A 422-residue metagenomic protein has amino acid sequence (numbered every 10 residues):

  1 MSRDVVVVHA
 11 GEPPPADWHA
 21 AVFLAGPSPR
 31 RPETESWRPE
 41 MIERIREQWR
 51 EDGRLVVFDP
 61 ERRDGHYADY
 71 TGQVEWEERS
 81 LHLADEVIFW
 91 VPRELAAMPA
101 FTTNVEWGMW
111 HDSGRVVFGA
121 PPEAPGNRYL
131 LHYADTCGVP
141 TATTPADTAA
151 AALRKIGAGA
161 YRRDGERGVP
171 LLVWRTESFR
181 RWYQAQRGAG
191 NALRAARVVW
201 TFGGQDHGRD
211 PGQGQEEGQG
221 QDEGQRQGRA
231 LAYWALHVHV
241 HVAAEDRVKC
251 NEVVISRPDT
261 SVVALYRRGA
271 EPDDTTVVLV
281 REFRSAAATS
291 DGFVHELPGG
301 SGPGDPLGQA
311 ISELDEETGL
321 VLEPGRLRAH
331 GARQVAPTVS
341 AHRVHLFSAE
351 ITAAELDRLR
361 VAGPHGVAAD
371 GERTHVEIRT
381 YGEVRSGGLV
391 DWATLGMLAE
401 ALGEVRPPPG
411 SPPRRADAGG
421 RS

Functional and structural regions predicted by a protein language model:
M1-G165: Conserved catalytic or regulatory cores that recognize and/or transform ribose-phosphate-containing ligands
S2, R50-D52, H111, T136 (+4 more regions): Short, well-ordered coil/turn elements that cap or connect secondary structure elements
L24, W110, A310-T318: Hydrophobic alpha-helical segments that mediate membrane insertion or helix-helix packing
P39, E43, E78, H82-D85 (+4 more regions): Internal, well-ordered alpha-helical scaffold/interface segments that support domain packing or protein-protein contacts
R46, R50, F89-P92, P303-P306 (+1 more regions): Short helix-capping and hinge/turn segments at secondary-structure transitions, especially at repeat and domain
P121-H132, G366-R379: Short glycine/proline-rich, acidic loop/turn segments that cap or connect secondary-structure elements
P145-K155, D370-G371, Y381-G388: Short alpha-helical interface patches
R163-Q215, G220-S312, L320-A362, V367-A369 (+2 more regions): N-terminal leader/linker segments that precede catalytic domains of diphosphate-processing enzymes
